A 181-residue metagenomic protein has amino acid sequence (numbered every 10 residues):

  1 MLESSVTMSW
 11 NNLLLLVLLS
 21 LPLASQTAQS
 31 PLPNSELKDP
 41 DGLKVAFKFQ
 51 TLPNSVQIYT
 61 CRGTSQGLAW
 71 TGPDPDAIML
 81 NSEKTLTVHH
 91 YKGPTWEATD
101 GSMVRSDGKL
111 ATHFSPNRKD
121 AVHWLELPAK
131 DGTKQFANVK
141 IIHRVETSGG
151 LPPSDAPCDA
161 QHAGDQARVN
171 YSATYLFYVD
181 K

Functional and structural regions predicted by a protein language model:
M1-S9: N-terminal secretory signal peptides that target proteins for export/translocation
S5-V6, S25, I58, V145: A detector of low-complexity, intrinsically disordered, Ser/Thr/Gly/Pro/Ala-rich segments
S9-L16: Sec-dependent signal peptide recognition, specifically the positively charged N-region followed immediately by
L19-P31: N-terminal signal peptide
A28-V56, S65-K181: Primary mode marks residue(s) on the alpha4-beta5-alpha5 output face of response regulator receiver
